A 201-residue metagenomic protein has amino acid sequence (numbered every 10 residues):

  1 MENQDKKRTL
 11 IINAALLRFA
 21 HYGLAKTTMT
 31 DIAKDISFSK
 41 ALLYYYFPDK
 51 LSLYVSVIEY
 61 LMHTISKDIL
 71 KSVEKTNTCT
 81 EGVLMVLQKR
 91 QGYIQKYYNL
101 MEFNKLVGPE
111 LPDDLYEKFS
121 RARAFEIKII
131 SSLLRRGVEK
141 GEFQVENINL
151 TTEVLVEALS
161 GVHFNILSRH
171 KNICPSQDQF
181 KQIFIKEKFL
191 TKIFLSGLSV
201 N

Functional and structural regions predicted by a protein language model:
M1-K6: N-terminal intrinsically disordered/low-complexity leader segments
K7-L16, I32, V57-L61, I65 (+1 more regions): Generic hydrophobic, amphipathic alpha-helix propensity
L10, R18-S52, S56: Helix-turn-helix
I12, Y54, I58, M62 (+4 more regions): Amphipathic, non-transmembrane alpha-helical scaffold segments
H21-A25, T76, Y97, K140: Short coil/turn segments at alpha/beta junctions that flank glycine-rich nucleotide-binding fingerprints
S56, L70-K96, N149-L155, E187: Hydrophobic alpha-helical connector segments
Q91-S131, N149-E153, D178-I183: Short secondary-structure transition hinges
E102-L106, V138-L190, N201: Hydrophobic/aromatic-rich alpha-helical bundle segments in the mid-to-C-terminal region
